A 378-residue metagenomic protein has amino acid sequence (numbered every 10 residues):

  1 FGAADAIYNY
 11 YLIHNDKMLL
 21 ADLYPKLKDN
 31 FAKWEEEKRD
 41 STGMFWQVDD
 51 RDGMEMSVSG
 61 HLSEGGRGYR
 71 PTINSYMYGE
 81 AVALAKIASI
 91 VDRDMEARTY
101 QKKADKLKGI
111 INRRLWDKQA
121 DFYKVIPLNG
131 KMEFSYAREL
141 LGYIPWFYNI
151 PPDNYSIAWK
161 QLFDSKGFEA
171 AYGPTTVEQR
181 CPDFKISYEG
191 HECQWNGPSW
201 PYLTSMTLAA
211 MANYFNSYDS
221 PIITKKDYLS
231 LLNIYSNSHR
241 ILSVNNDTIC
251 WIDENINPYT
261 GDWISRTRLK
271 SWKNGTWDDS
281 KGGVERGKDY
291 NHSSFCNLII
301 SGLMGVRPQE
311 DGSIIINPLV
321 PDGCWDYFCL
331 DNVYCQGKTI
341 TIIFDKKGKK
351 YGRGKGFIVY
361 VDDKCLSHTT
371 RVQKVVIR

Functional and structural regions predicted by a protein language model:
F1-V48, R70-Y78, S135, E139 (+4 more regions): Aromatic-rich carbohydrate-recognition surfaces in CAZymes
Y8-N9, G60-E64, A83-L84, A88 (+1 more regions): A short small-residue
Y11-K28, E35, S41-T42, K86-K106 (+3 more regions): Structural helix-adjacent loops and short alpha-helical linkers that scaffold large soluble proteins
K26, W146, L319-D322: Hydrophobic residues in alpha-helical membrane-spanning segments
E36-Y69, G109-S199, R240-D279: Extended glycan-interaction surfaces of carbohydrate-active proteins
R67-V91, A97-R114: Internal metal/ion-chelating core segments
F163, G167-A170, C193, A210-R378: Non-catalytic C-terminal accessory modules of carbohydrate-active enzymes
